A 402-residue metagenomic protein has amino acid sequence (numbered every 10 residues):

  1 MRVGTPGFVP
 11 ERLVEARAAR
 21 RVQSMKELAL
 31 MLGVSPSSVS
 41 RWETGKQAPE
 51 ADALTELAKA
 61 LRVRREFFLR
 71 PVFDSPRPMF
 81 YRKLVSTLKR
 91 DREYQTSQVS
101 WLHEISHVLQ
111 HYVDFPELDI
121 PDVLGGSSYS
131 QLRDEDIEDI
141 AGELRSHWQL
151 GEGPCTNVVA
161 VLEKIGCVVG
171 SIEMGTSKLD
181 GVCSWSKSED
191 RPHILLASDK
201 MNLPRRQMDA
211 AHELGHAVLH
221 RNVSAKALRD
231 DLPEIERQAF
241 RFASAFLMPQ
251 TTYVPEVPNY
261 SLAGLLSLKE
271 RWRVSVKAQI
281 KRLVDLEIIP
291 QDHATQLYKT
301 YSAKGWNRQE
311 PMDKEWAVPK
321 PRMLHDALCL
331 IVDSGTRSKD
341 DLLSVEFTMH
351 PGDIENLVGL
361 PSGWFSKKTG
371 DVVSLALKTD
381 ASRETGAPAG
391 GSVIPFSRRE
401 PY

Functional and structural regions predicted by a protein language model:
M1-Y402: Active-site hotspot residues in diverse enzymes, especially metal/ion-binding acidic/histidine motifs
